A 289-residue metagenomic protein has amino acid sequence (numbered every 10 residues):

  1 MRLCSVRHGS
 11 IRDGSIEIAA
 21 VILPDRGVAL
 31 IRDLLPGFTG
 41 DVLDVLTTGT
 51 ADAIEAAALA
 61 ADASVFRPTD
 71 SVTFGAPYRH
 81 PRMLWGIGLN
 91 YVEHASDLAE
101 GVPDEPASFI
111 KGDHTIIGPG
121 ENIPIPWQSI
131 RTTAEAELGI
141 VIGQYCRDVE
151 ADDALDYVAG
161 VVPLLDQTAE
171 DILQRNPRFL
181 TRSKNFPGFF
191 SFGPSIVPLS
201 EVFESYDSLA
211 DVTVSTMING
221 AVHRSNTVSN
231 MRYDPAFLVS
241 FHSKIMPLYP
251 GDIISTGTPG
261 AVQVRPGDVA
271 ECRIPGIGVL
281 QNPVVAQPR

Functional and structural regions predicted by a protein language model:
M1-P106, A221-V222, V269-E271: N-terminal non-catalytic cap/leader segment that marks the start of a structured domain
C4, F74-A76, S96-A99, I123-T132 (+3 more regions): A generic local secondary-structure boundary/capping motif
H8-G9, F66-R67, V72-T73, H94 (+2 more regions): Catalytic-pocket segment enriched in acidic/His residues
R79, G118, T133-E135, Y249 (+1 more regions): Residue-level recognition of short, solvent-exposed, well-ordered loop/turn junctions that link secondary-structure
G101-P119, A134, E271-G276: Structural signature of FAD isoalloxazine-binding scaffolds in flavoprotein oxidoreductases
A107-P126, C146-R147, G188-V197, A261: Short catalytic-site patches enriched in acidic/histidine residues that coordinate or position cofactors/metals
H114, P119-Q167: Non-heme Fe(II) oxygenase catalytic core, chiefly the N-lobe of the double-stranded beta-helix
